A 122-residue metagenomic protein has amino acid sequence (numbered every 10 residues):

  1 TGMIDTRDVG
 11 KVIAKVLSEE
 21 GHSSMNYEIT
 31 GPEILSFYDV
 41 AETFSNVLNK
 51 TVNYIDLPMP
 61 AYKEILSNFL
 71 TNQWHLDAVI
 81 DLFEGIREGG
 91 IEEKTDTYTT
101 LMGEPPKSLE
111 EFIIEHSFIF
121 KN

Functional and structural regions predicted by a protein language model:
T1-N53, L57, E64-F69, Q73-H75 (+1 more regions): Oxidoreductase cofactor-interface core, primarily capturing Rossmann-like NAD(P)-dependent enzymes
P60-N122: A hydrophobic C-terminal alpha-helical subdomain
